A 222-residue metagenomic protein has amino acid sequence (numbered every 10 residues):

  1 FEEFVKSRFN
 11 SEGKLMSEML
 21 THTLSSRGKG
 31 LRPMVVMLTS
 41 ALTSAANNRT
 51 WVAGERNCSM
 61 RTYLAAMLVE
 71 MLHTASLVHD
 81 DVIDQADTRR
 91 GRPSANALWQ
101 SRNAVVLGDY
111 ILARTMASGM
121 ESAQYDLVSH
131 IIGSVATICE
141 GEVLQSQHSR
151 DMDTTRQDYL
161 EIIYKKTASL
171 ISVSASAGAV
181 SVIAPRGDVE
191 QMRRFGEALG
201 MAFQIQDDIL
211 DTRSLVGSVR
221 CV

Functional and structural regions predicted by a protein language model:
K6, N10-L215: Mg2+-dependent prenyl diphosphate-binding active-site environment of isoprenoid biosynthetic enzymes
G217-V222: Conserved small/polar residues in nucleotide/adenosyl-binding loops
